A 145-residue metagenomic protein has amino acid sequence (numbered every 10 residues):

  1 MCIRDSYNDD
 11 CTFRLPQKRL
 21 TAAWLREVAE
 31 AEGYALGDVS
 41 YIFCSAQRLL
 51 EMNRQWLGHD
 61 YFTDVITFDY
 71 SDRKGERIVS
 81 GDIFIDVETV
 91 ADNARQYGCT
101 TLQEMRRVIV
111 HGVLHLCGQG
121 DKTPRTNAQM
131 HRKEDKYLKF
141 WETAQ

Functional and structural regions predicted by a protein language model:
R4-R106, L114-Q145: An acidic/histidine-cluster motif and surrounding catalytic segment that typifies divalent-metal-assisted enzyme active
